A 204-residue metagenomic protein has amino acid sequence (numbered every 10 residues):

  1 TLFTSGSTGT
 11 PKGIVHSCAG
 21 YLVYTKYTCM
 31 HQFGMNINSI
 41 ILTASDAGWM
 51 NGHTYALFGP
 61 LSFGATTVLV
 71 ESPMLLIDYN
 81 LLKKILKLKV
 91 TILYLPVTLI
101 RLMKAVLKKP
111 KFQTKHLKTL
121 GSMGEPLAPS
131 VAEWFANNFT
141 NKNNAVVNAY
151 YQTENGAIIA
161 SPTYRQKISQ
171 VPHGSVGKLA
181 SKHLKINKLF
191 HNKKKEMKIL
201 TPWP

Functional and structural regions predicted by a protein language model:
T1-L2, K12, I37, M103-K104 (+1 more regions): Ligand-binding pocket scaffold of soluble enzyme catalytic domains
T1-V23: Conserved AMP-binding A3 loop
V15-S17, I159-T163, N187-L189: Short beta-strand-to-turn element immediately C-terminal to the catalytic PLP-Schiff-base lysine in fold type I
A19, T98-R101, E125-P126, W203: Alpha-helix/helix-capping structural signal
L22-I40, M50-T91, V106-L107: Conserved AMP-binding/adenylation subdomain of ANL enzymes
I40-L42, K198: Short, well-ordered beta-strand segments
S62-A65, T91-Y94, K104-V171, L184 (+1 more regions): Gly/Ser/Thr-rich phosphate-binding loop
K178-S181, F190-P204: Conserved ATP/PPi-binding loop(s) of AMP-dependent carboxylate-activating enzymes
